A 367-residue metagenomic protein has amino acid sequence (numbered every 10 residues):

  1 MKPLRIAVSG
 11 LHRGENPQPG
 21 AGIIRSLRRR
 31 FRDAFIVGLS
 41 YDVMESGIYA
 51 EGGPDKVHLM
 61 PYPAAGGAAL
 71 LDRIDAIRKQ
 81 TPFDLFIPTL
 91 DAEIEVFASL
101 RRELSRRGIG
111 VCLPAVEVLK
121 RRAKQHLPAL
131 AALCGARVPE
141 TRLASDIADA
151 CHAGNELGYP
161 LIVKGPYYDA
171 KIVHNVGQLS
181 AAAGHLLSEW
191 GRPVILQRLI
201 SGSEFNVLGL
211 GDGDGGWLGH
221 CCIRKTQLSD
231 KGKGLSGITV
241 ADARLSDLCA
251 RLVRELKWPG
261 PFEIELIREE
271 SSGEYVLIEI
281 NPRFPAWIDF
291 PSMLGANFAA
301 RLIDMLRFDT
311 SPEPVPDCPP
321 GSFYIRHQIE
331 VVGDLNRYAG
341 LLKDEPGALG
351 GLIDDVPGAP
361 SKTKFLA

Functional and structural regions predicted by a protein language model:
M1-C112: ATP-binding N-terminal substructure of ATP-dependent carboxylate-amine bond-forming enzymes
S40-E45, D91-E93, E117, G213-W217 (+2 more regions): Short glycine-enriched loops at secondary-structure junctions
V118-G202, D212-W217, A243-S246: Active-site nucleotide/adenylate-binding loops and adjacent lid/helix of ATP-dependent enzymes
N175-L252, K257, I267-V276: Phosphate-binding site of ATP-dependent enzymes
T226-G234, N281-G295: Glycine-rich phosphate/pyrophosphate-binding beta-alpha loops
A300-A367: Peripheral (often C-terminal) accessory segments that flank ATP-dependent C-N-forming ligase machineries
